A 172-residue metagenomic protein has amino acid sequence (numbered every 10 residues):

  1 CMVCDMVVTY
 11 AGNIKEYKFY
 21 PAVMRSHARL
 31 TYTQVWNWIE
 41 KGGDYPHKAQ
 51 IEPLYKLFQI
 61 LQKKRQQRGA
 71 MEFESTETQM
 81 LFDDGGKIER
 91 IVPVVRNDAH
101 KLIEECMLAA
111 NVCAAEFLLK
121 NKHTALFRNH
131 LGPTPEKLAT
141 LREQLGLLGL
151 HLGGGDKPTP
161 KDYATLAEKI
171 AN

Functional and structural regions predicted by a protein language model:
C1-N172: Conserved, carboxylate-rich catalytic/transport cores that coordinate ions
